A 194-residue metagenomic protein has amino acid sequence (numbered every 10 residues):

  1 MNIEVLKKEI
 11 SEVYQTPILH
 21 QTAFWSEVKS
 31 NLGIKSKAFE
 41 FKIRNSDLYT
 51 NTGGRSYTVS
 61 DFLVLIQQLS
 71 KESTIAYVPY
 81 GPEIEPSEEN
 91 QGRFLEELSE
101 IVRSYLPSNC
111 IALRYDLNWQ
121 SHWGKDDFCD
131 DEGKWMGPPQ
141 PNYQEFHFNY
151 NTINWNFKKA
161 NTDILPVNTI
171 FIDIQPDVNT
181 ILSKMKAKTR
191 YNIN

Functional and structural regions predicted by a protein language model:
M1-L19, R114, M136-I153: Short N-terminal secondary-structure initiator segments
M1-L32, S183-N194: Short amphipathic alpha-helix that is part of the acyltransferase structural core
V5-S11, K35-G53, K134-N142, F171-Q175 (+1 more regions): A generic short-segment signal for beta-strand/edge and adjacent turn/coil regions
Y14-Q15, A23-F24, K29-E40, N151-N156 (+1 more regions): Glycine-centered secondary-structure boundary/capping sites
P17-H20, R55-T58, F62-L63, Q91-F94 (+2 more regions): A short linear-motif detector with a strong N-terminal bias
W25-V28, F62-Q67, E100-V102, T152-A160 (+1 more regions): Intrinsically disordered, low-complexity boundary segments flanking structured domains
N31-M136: Conserved donor-binding loop and adjoining core beta-sheet/short helix segment in diverse acyl/aminoacyl transferases
P141-N194: Acyltransferase donor/substrate-recognition loop-hinge adjacent to the catalytic core
